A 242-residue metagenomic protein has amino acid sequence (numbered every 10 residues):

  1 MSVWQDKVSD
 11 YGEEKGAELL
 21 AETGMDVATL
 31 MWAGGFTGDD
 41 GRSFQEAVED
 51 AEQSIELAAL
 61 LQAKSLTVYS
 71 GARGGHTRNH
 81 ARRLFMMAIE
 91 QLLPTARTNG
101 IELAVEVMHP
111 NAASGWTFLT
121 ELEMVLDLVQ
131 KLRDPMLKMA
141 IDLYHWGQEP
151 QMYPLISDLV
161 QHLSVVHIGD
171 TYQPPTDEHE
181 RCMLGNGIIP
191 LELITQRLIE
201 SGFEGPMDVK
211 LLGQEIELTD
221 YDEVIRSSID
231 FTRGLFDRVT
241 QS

Functional and structural regions predicted by a protein language model:
M1-V3, V27-W32, L66-V68, L103-V105 (+3 more regions): Hydrophobic faces of well-ordered beta-strands that scaffold small-molecule active sites in alpha/beta enzyme cores
S2, S9, T23, S43 (+9 more regions): Generic serine detector
S2-K15, G35-F44, R73-H76, R83 (+6 more regions): Acidic-and-aromatic substrate-binding clefts and catalytic sites of carbohydrate-active enzymes
D10-M31, E52-Q62, L93-N99, V129-R133 (+2 more regions): Acidic (Asp/Glu)-rich catalytic clusters
E22, T37-K138, Q148, E223 (+1 more regions): Active-site acidic/histidine proton-transfer and metal-coordination neighborhood in alpha/beta enzyme cores
Q62-A63, L119-I141, W146-S242: Histidine-acidic metal/acid-base catalytic patches
